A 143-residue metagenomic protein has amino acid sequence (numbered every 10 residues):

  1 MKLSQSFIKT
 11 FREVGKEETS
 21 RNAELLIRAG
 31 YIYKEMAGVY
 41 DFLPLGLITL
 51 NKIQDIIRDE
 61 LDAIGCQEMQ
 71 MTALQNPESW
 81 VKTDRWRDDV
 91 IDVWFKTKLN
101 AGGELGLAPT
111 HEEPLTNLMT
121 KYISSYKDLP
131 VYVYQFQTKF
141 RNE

Functional and structural regions predicted by a protein language model:
M1-E143: TRNA-recognition modules of translation machinery and tRNA-sensing kinases, especially anticodon-binding
